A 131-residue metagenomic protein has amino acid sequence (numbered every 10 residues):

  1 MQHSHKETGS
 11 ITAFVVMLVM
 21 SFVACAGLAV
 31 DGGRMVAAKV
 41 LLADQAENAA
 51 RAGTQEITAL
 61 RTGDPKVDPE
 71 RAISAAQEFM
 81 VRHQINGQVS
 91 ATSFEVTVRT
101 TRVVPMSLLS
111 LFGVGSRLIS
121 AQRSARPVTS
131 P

Functional and structural regions predicted by a protein language model:
M1-E70: Alpha-helical assembly-interface signal, strongest on the long, hydrophobic N-terminal helix that forms
K6-E7, A52, G87-S90, R123-P127 (+1 more regions): Low-complexity, flexible helical/coil segments
G32, V104-L108: Glycine-rich, flexible loop/turn motifs
K39-L42, V67-E78, I119-S120, A125-R126: Extracellular/lumenal and peripheral-membrane lipid-interaction modules
A50-V104: Short amphipathic secondary-structure patches
S107-P131: Low-complexity, S/T/G/P-rich flexible repeat/linker segments used as non-globular hinges and stalks within
